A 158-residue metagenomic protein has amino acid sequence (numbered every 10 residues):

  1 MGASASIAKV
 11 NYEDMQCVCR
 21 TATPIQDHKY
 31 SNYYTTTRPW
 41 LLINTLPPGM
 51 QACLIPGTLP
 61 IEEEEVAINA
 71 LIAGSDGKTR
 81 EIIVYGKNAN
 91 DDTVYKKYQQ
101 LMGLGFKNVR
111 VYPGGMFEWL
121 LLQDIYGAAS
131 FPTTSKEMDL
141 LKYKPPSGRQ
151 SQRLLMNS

Functional and structural regions predicted by a protein language model:
M1-Y30, T35-W40, T45-S158: Rhodanese-like catalytic fold shared by cysteine-dependent sulfurtransferases and DSP/PTP-type phosphatases
